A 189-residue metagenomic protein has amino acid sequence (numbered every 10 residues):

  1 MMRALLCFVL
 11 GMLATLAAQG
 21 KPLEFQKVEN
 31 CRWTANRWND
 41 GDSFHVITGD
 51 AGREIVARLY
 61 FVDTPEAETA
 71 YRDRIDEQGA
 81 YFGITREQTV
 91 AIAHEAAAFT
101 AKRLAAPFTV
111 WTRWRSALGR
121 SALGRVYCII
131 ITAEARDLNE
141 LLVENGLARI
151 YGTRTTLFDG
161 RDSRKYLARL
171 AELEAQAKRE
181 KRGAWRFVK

Functional and structural regions predicted by a protein language model:
M1-L5: Positively charged n-region of N-terminal signal peptides that target proteins for export
C7-L13: Bacterial N-terminal signal peptides
L16-K189: Small beta-barrel nucleic-acid-binding modules, primarily SNase/OB-fold domains and secondarily Tudor-like barrels
